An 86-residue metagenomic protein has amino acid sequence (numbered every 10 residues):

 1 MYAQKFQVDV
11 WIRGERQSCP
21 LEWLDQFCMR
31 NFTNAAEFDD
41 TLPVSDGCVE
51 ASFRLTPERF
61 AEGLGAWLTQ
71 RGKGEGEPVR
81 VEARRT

Functional and structural regions predicted by a protein language model:
M1-T86: Charge-rich, low-complexity N-terminal segments
